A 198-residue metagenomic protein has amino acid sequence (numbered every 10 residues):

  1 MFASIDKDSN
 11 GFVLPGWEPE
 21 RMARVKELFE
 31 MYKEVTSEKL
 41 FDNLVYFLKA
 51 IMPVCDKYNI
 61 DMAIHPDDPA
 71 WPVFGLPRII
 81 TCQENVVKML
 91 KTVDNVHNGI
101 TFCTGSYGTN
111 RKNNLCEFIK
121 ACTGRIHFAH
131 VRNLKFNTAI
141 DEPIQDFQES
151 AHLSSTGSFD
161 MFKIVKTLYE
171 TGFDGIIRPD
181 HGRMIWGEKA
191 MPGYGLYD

Functional and structural regions predicted by a protein language model:
M1-V45: Active-site-proximal, glycine-rich beta->alpha crossover segments in alpha/beta enzymes that shape flexible
R21-Y32, V45-K49, P53-K57, D61 (+1 more regions): Histidine-acidic metal/acid-base catalytic patches
D68: Helix-loop segments that flank and shape redox-cofactor active sites
